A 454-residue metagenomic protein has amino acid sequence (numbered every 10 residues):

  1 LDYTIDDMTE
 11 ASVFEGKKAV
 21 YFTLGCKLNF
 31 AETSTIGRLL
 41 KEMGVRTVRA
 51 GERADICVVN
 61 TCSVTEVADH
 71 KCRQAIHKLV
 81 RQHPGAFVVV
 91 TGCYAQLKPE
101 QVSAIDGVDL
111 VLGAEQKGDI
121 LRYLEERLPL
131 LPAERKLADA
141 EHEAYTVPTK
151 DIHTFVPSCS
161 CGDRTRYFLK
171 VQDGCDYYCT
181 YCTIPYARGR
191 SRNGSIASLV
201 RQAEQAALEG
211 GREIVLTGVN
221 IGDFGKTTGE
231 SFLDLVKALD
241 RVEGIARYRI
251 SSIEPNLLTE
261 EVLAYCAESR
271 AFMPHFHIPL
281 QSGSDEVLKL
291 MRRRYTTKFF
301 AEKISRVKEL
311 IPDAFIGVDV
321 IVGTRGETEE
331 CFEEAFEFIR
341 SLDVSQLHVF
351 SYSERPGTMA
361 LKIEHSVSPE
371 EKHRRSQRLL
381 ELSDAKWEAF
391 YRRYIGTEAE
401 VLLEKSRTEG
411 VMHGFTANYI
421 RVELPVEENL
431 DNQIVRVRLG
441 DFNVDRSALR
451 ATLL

Functional and structural regions predicted by a protein language model:
L1-D223, K237, E261, F276 (+6 more regions): Proteins enriched for Cys/Gly/acidic motifs involved in redox and nucleic-acid/cofactor modification
T4, K362-L454: Terminal RNA-binding accessory module
A68-H70, R190-S195, G225-E230, L290-R293 (+3 more regions): Short, solvent-exposed loop/turn segments at secondary-structure boundaries
V88-V89, L97-K98, L208-E330: Conserved SAM/AdoMet-binding glycine-rich loop
G162-T165, C175-D176, F272, S282 (+5 more regions): Short flexible coil/turn linkers enriched for glycine and charged/polar residues that connect secondary-structure
I278, D319, I339, L347 (+3 more regions): Hydrophobic, well-ordered secondary-structure elements that form the walls of internal hydrophobic environments
E327, L342-V344: Contiguous mid-protein beta-loop-alpha structural module that forms a pocket-lining wall or clamp of enzyme active
S345, T358-K362: Short glycine-rich, low-complexity segments
